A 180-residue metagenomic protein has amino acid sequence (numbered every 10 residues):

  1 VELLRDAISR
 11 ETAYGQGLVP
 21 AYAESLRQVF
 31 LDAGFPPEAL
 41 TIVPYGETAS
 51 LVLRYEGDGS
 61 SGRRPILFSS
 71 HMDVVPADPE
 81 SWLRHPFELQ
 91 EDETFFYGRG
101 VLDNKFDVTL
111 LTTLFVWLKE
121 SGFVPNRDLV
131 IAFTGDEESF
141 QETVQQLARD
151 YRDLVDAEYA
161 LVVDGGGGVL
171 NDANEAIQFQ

Functional and structural regions predicted by a protein language model:
V1-R99, E120-R127: Acidic/His- and Gly-rich active-site-bordering loop/insert found across diverse amide/peptide-bond hydrolases
F95, L102-Q180: Acidic/histidine-rich catalytic neighborhood of metal-dependent amide-processing enzymes
